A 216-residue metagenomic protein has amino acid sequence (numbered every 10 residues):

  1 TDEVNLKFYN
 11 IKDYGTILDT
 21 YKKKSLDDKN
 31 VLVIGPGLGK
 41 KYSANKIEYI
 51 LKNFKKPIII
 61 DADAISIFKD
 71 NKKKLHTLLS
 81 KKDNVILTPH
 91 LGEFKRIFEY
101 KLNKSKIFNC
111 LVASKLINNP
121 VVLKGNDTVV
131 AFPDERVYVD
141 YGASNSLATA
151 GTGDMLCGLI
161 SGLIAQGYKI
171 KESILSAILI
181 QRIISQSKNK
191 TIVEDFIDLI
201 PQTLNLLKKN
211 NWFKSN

Functional and structural regions predicted by a protein language model:
T1-G142, L204-N216: Glycine-rich phosphate/dinucleotide-binding loop and adjoining beta-alpha-beta core of small-molecule
P36-G37, A150, Y168, Q186-N189: Hydrophobic alpha-helical scaffolding
R96, T149-I180: Short, small-residue alpha-helix embedded
K101-K106, G167-L175, N189-I192: Short, charged, surface-exposed loops that flank catalytic or proteolytic processing sites
P120, I180-I183: A short structural micro-motif
V139-G151: Short pre-catalytic strand/loop immediately N-terminal to key active-site residues, enriched for Gly-Thr
R182-N216: Charged C-terminal helix
